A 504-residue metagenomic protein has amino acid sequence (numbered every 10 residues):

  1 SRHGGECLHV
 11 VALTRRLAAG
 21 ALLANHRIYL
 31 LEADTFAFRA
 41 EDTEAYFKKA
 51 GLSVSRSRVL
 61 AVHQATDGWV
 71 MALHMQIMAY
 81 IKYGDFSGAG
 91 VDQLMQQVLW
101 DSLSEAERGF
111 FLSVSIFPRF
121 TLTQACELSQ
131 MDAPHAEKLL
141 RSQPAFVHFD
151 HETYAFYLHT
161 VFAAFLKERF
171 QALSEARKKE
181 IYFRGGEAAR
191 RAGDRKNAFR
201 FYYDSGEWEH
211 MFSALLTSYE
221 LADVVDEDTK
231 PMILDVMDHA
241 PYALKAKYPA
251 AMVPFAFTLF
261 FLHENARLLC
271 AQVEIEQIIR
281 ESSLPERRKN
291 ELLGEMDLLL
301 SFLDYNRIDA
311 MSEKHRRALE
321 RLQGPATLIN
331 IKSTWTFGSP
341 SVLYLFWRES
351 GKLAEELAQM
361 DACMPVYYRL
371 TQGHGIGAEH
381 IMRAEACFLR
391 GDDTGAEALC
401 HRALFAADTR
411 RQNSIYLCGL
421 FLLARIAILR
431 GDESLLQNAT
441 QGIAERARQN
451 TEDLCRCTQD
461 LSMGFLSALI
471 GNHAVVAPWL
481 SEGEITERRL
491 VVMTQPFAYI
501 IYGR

Functional and structural regions predicted by a protein language model:
R2-A61, A65, M71-Q76, V91-D92 (+3 more regions): Alpha-helical sensor/transducer elements of the RecA-like P-loop NTPase core
A18-G20, S57, D92-Q171, E180-F183: C-terminal boundary/linker of central alpha/beta nucleotide-binding cores
Q64-M78, E107-R108, P118-T121: The conserved phosphate-sensing helix
S87-G90, H159, A176-K179, A192 (+7 more regions): Helix-turn-helix repeat elements of alpha-solenoid scaffolds
A176-T258, R267: Extended alpha-helical scaffolding segments used for macromolecular assembly and cargo binding
F183, K196, L216, A250-V253 (+7 more regions): TPR/TPR-like alpha-solenoid signature
L244-G419: Internal alpha-solenoid helical repeat scaffolds
L269-E276, S282, N290, A384 (+2 more regions): Helix-coil-helix junctions within alpha-helical repeat/solenoid scaffolds
